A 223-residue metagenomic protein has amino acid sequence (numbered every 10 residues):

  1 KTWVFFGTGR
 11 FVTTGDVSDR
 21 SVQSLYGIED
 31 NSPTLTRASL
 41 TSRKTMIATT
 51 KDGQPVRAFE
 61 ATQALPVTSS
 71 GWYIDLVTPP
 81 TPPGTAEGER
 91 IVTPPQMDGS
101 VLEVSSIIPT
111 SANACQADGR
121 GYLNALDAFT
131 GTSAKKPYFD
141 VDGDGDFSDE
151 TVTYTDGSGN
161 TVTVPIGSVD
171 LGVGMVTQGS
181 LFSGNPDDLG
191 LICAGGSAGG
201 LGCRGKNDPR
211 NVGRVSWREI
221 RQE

Functional and structural regions predicted by a protein language model:
K1-E223: Beta-propeller fold recognition
